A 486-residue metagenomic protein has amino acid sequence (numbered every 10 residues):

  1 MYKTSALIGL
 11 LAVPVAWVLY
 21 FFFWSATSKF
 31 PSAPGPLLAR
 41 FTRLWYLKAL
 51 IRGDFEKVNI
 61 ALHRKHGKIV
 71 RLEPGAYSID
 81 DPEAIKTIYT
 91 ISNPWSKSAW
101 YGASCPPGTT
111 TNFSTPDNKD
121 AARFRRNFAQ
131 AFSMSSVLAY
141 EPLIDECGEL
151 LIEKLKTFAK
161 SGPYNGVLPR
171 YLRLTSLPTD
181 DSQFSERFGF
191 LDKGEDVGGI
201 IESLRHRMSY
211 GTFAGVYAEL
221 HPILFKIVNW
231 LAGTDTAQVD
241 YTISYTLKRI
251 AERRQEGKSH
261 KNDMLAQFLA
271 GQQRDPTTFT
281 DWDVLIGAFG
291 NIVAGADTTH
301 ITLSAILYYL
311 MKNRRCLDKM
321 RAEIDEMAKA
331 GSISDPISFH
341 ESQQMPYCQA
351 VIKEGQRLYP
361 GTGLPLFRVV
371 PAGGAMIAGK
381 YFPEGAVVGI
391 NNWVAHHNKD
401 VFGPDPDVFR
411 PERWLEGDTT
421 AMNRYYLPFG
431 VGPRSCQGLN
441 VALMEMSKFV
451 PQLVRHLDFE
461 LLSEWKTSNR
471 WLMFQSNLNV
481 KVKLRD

Functional and structural regions predicted by a protein language model:
M1-T4, M473-D486: C-terminal helix/juxtamembrane-tail motif
Y2-R123, D145-L150, K154, W230-G233 (+5 more regions): N-terminal membrane-proximal hinge/A-helix region immediately C-terminal to the signal-anchor transmembrane segment
R64, K68-V70, Q273-W282, I337-E354 (+3 more regions): Cytochrome P450 C-terminal beta-domain/meander region
K97-P106, A139-L303, K319: Cytochrome P450 heme-thiolate monooxygenase catalytic core
E141, D145, G198-H206, N262-M264 (+5 more regions): Cytochrome P450 I-helix active-site segment
R314-C316, L415, M422, S435 (+1 more regions): Cytochrome P450 heme-binding "Cys pocket" and the immediately downstream C-terminal segment
I390-D418: Conserved cytochrome P450 K-helix/beta-meander segment immediately N-terminal to the heme-binding cysteine loop
